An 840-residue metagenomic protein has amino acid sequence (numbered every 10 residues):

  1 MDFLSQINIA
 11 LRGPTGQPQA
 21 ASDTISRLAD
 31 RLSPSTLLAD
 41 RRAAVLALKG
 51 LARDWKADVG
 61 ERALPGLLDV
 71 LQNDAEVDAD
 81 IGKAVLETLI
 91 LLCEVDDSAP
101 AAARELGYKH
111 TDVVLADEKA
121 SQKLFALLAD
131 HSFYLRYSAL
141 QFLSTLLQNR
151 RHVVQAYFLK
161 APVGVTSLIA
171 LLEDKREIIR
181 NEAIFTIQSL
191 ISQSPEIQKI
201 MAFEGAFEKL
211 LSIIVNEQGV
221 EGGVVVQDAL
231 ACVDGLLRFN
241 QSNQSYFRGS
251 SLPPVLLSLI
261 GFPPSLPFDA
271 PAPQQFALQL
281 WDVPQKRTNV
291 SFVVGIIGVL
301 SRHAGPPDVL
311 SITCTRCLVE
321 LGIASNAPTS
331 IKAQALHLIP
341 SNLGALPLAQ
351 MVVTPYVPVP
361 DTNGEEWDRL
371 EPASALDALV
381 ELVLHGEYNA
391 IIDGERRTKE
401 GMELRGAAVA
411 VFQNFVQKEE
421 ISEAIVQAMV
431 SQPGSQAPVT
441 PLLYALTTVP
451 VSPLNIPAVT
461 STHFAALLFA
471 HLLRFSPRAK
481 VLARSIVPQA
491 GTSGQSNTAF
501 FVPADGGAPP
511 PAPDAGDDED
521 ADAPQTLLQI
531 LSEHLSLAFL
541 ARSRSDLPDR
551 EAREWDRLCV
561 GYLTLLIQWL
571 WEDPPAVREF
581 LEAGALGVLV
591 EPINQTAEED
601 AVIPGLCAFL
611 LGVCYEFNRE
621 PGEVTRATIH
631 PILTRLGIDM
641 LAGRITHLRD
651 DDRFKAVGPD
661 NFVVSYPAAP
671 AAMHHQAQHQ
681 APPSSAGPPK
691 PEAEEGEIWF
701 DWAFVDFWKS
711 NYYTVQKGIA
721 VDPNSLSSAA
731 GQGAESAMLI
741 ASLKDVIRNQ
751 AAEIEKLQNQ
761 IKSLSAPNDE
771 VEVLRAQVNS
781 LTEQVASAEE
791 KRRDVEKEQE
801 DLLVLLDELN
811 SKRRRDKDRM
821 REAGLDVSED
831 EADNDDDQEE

Functional and structural regions predicted by a protein language model:
M1-F3, D837-E840: A positional/structural detector of protein chain ends, strongest at the extreme C-terminus and weakly at the extreme
D2-V165, E173-E182, L190-E208, G219-Q227 (+12 more regions): Elongated alpha-helical scaffolds that mediate protein-protein interactions in large eukaryotic proteins, primarily
R27, Y246-F247, F276-Q279, L300-H303 (+7 more regions): Alpha-solenoid helical-repeat scaffold
K209, V255-S265, L589: Long, well-ordered core segments of solenoidal/helical folds
V294: Short helix- or helix-capping micro-motifs that position conserved polar/aromatic residues at function-defining sites
E831-D837: Intrinsic low-complexity, polar/charged intrinsically disordered segments
